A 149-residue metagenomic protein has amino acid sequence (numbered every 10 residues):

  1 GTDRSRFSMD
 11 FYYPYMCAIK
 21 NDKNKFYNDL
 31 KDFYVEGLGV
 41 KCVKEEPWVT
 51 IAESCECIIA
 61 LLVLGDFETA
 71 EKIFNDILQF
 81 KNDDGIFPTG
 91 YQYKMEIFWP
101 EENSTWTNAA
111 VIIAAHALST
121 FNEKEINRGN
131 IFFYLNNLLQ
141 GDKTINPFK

Functional and structural regions predicted by a protein language model:
G1-V49, K72, D76-K149: Extended glycan-interaction surfaces of carbohydrate-active proteins
E68-T69: Alpha-helical positions within canonical tetratricopeptide repeat
